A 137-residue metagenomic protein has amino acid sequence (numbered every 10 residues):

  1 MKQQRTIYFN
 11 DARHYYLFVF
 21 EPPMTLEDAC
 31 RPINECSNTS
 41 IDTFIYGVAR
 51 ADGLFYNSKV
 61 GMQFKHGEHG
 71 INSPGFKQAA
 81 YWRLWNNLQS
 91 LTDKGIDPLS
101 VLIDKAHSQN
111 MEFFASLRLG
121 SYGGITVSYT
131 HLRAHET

Functional and structural regions predicted by a protein language model:
M1-D42, Y46: Mature N-terminal, pre-catalytic/accessory segment of carbohydrate-active enzymes
N10-A12, V48, A115-L119: A cross-domain feature marking catalytic cores of carbohydrate-active enzymes and several ubiquitous metabolic/repair
H14-Y16, R50-D52, S121-G123: Feature marks short, surface-exposed loop/turn motifs that line or immediately flank catalytic pockets and channel
V19-F20, F55-V60, R118, G124-S128: Short, solvent-exposed loop/turn and secondary-structure capping segments
P22-N38, F76-D104: Aromatic- and glycine-enriched glycan-recognition loops and surfaces that form the carbohydrate-binding subsites
I41-L91: Aromatic-lined carbohydrate-binding/catalytic grooves of carbohydrate-active enzymes
P98-G120: Substrate-binding cleft of carbohydrate-active enzyme catalytic domains
T130-T137: Conserved small/polar residues in nucleotide/adenosyl-binding loops
